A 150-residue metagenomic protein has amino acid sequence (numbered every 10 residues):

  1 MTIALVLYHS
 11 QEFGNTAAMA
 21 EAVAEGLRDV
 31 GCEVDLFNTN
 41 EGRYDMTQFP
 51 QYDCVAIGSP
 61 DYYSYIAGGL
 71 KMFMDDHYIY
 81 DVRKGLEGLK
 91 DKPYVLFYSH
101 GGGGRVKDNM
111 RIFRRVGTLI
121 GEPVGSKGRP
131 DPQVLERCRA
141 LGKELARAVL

Functional and structural regions predicted by a protein language model:
M1-T2, K92: Nucleotide donor/acceptor-binding cores
T2-R28: N-terminal beta1-alpha1 ligand-phosphate binding loop
A4, V34-D35, L119-G121: Hydrophobic anchor at the start of a short beta-strand that flanks the dinucleotide cofactor-binding loop
L7-Y8, N38, V124-G125: Residue-level recognition of beta-strand->loop/alpha-helix junctions
A20-E33, R114-T118: Short helix-loop-beta junction
D29-V30, L119-L150: Glycine-rich phosphate/pyrophosphate-binding loop and the adjoining helix
C32-R43: A short beta-strand-loop structural module common to alpha/beta enzyme folds
E41-L119: Helix-loop-strand module that forms the ligand-binding subsite of alpha/beta enzymes
